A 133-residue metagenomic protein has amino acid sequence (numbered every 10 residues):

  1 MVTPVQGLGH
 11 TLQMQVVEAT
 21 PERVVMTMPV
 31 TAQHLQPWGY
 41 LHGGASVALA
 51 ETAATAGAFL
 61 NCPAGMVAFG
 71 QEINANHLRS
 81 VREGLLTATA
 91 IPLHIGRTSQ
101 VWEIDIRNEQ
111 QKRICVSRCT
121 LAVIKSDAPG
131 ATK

Functional and structural regions predicted by a protein language model:
M1-K133: Terminal targeting signals and extreme-terminal segments of soluble enzymes
